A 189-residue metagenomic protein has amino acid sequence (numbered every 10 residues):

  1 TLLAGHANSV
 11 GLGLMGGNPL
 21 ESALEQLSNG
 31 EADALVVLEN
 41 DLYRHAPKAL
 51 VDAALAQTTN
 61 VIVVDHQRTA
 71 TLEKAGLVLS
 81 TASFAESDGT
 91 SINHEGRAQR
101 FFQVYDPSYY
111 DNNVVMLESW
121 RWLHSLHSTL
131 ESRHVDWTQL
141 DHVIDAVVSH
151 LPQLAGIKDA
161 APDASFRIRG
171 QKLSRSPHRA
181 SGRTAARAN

Functional and structural regions predicted by a protein language model:
T1-A160: Non-catalytic alpha/beta scaffold blocks inside enzyme catalytic domains
H142-N189: Long, low-complexity segments enriched in small/aliphatic residues
